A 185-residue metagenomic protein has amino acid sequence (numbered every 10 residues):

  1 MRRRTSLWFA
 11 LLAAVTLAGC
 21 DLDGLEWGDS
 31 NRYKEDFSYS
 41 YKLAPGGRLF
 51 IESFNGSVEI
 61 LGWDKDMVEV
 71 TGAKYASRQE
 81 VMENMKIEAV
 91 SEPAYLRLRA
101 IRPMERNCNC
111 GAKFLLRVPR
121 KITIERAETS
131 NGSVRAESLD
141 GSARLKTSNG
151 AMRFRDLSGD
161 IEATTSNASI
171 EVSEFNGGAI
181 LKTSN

Functional and structural regions predicted by a protein language model:
M1-F9: Bacterial N-terminal signal peptides that target proteins for export
R2, T16-L17: Classical secretory targeting signals
W8-T16: Bacterial N-terminal signal peptides
C20-E52, S57-T129, R135-S138, R144-K146 (+2 more regions): Acidic (Asp/Glu) and glycine-rich low-complexity loops/linkers that are typically intrinsically disordered
